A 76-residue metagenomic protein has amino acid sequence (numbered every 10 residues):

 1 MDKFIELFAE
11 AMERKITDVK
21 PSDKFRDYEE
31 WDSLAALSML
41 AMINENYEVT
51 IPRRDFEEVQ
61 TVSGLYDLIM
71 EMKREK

Functional and structural regions predicted by a protein language model:
M1-W31, A35, M39, N46-K76: Phosphopantetheine-dependent thiolation modules in NRPS/PKS and related acyl-activating systems
